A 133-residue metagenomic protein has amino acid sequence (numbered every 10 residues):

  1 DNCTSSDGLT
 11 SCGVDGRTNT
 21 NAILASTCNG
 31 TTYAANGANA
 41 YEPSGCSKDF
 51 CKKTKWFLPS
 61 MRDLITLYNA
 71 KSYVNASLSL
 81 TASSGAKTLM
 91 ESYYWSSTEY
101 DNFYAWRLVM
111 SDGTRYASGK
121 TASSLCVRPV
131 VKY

Functional and structural regions predicted by a protein language model:
D1-A35: Predominantly extracellular/luminal regions of secreted and cell-surface proteins, especially disulfide-bonded
T4-S6, S11, Y73, T81 (+2 more regions): Intrinsic low-complexity, intrinsically disordered segments enriched in polar/basic residues
S11, G16-N19, T88, Y116 (+1 more regions): Polar low-complexity intrinsically disordered regions enriched in Ser/Thr and small residues
L24-F57, M61-T114, S118, K132: An exposed tryptophan-centered "aromatic clamp" motif
S123-Y133: A recurrent domain-boundary module in secreted/ectodomain proteins
